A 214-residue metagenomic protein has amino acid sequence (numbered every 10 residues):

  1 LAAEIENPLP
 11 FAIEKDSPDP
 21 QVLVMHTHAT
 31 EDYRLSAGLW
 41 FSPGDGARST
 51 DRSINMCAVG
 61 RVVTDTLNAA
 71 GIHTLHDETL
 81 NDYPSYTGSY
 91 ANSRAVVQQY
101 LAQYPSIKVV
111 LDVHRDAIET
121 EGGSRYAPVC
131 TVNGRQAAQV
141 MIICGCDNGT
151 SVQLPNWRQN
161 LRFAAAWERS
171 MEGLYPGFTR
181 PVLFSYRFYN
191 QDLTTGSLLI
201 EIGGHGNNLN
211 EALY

Functional and structural regions predicted by a protein language model:
L1-T27, D32-S36: Non-catalytic propeptide/linker segments at domain boundaries
P8, S17-D19, P105-K108, R135-Q139 (+1 more regions): Extracytoplasmic
P10-F11, G44-M56, T79-Y90, V97-Y100 (+3 more regions): Second-shell loop/turn segments in exported
A29-D32, L80-P84, R115-T120, D147-T150 (+2 more regions): Solvent-exposed loop/turn segments at secondary-structure junctions within structured extracellular/periplasmic domains
P43-G46, I118-Q153: A short, glycine/acidic-enriched catalytic loop
T50-V129: Catalytic-core regions of hydrolytic enzymes
N156-L183: Active-site-adjacent substrate-binding region of metalloamidase/peptidase-like peptide-processing proteins
T179-Y214: Active-site-adjacent mobile loop/cap segments within catalytic or ligand-binding domains
